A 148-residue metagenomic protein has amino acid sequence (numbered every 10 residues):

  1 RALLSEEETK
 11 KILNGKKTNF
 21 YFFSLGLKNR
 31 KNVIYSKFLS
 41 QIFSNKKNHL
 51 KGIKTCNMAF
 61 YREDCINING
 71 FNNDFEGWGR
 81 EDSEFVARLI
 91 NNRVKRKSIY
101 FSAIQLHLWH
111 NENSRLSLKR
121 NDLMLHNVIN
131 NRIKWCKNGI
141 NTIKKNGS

Functional and structural regions predicted by a protein language model:
R1-G26, K95: Conserved donor NDP-sugar-binding/catalytic core segment of glycosyltransferases
R1-S5, T9-I12, I42-N48, L116 (+1 more regions): Short, flexible, glycine-rich and Lys/Arg-enriched loop motifs at helix boundaries that contact anionic partners
F23-A59: A recurrent flexible, glycine/aromatic-enriched loop bordering the glycosyltransferase active site that acts as
G52-N69, E76-K95, Y100-F101: A short, conserved alpha-helix in the catalytic core of glycosyltransferases
G77, N111-S114, R120-N121: Composition- and surface-driven signal marking solvent-exposed, interaction-prone regions in large proteins
I99-L116: Active-site donor/metal-binding and catalytic loop motifs of nucleotide-sugar-dependent glycosylation enzymes
S102, L116-N141: Catalytic core of nucleotide-sugar-dependent glycosyltransferases
K144-G147: Alpha-helical protein-interaction modules and their immediate flanks at structured-to-disordered junctions
